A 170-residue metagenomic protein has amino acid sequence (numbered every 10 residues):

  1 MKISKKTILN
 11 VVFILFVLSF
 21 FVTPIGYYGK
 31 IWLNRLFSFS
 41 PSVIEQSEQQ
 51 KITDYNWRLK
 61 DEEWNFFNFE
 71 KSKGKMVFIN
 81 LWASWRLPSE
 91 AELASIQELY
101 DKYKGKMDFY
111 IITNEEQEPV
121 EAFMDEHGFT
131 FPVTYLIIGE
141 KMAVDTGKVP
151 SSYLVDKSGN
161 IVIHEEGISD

Functional and structural regions predicted by a protein language model:
M1-D54: N-terminal targeting signals for export/organelle localization
K51-V77: A short beta-strand-turn-helix
K73, L81-D101: Conserved redox-active cysteine motifs that mediate thiol-disulfide chemistry, especially di-cysteine Cys-X(1-2)-Cys
K73-K75, G105, F129-T130, V155: Active-site acidic short loop of glycosyltransferases
F78-I79, S152: Hydrophobic beta-strand anchors of alpha/beta hydrolase catalytic cores
L81, N114, K157: Cofactor-binding loop segments of dinucleotide-utilizing enzymes, especially the Rossmann-like FAD- and NAD(P)+-binding
D101-I137: Conserved segment of the thioredoxin-like fold in thiol-based oxidoreductases
A122-T130, Y135-D170: Thiol/disulfide oxidoreductase modules built on the thioredoxin-like
